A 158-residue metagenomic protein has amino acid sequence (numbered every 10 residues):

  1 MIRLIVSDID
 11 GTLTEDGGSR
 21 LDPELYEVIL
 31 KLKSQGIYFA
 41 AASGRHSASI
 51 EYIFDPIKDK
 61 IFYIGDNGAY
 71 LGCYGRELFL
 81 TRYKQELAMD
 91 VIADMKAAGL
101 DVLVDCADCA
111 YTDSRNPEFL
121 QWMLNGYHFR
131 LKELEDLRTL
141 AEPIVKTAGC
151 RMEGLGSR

Functional and structural regions predicted by a protein language model:
M1-R3, D59-K60: Short loop/turn microsegments at loop-to-beta-strand junctions
I2-G18, V91: Asp-based phosphoryl-transfer active-site loop
S7-D8, Y70-C73, R138-A141: Short, basic/glycine-rich phosphate-binding loops at helix/coil junctions that contact nucleotide phosphates
T14-D16, L78-F79, K146: Short, contiguous strand/loop micro-motifs
G18-R20, R82, C150: Residue-level marker of alpha-helix boundaries and capping positions
S19, G44, M152-G154: Short, surface-exposed acidic/glycine-rich loop or hinge patches that mediate macromolecular interfaces
P23-L120: Active-site phosphate-binding/coordination module
D90, D94, A98-D101, D105-R158: Conserved acidic, metal-coordinating active-site core of Asp-based, Mg2+-dependent phosphoryl-transfer enzymes
